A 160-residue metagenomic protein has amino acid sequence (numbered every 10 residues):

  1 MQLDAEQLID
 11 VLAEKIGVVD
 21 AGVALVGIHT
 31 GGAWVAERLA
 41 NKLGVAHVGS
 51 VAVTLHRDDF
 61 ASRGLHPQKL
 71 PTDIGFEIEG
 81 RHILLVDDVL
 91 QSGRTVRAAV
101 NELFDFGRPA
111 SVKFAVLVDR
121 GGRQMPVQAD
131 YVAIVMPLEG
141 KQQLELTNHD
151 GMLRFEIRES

Functional and structural regions predicted by a protein language model:
M1-S160: PRPP-associated nucleotide enzymes
